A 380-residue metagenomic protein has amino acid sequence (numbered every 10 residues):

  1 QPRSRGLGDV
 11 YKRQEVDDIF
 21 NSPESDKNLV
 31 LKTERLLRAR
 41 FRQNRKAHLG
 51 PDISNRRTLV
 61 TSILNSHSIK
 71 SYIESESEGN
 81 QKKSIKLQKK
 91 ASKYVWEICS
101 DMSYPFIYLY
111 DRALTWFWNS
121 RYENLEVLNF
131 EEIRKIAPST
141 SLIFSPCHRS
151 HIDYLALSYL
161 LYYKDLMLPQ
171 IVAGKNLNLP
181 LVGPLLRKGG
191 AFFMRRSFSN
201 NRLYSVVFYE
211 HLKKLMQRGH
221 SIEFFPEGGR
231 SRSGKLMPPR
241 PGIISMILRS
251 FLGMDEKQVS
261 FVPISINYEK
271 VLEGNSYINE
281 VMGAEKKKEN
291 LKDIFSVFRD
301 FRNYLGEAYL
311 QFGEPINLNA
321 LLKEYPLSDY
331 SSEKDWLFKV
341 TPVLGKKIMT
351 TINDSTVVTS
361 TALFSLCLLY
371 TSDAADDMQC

Functional and structural regions predicted by a protein language model:
Q1-Y11, Y370-C380: Single conserved hydrophobic/aromatic residue that forms the stacking wall/gate of nucleotide- or nucleobase-binding
D9-I143, H148-Y159, G183-G190, Y209-E210: Membrane-anchoring hydrophobic helices of lipid-metabolizing enzymes
D9-L49, K93, E97, D101 (+4 more regions): A cross-family acyltransferase "interaction/gating" segment
W118-N124, I171, F198-L203: Short, flexible loop segments at the rims of nucleotide/cofactor-binding pockets, characterized by
L125-F130, S276, T359-L366: Short coil/turn segments at secondary-structure boundaries
S150-P180: Carboxylate/His-rich catalytic cores and anion/metal-binding grooves
M194-R195: Short acidic-hydrophobic, aromatic-tinged amphipathic segments that line or gate anion-handling sites
N317, L321-Y325, D329-S372, C380: C-terminal accessory/connector segments of nucleic-acid motor ATPases
